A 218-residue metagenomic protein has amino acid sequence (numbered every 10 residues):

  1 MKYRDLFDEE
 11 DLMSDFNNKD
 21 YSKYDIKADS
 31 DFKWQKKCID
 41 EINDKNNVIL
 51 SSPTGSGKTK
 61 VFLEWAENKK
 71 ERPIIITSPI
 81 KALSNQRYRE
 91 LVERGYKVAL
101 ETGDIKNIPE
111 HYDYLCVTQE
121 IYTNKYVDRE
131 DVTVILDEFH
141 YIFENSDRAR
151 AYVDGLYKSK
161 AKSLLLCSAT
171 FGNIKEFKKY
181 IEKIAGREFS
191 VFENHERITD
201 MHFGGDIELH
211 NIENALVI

Functional and structural regions predicted by a protein language model:
M1-I218: N-terminal helicase ATP-binding lobe
